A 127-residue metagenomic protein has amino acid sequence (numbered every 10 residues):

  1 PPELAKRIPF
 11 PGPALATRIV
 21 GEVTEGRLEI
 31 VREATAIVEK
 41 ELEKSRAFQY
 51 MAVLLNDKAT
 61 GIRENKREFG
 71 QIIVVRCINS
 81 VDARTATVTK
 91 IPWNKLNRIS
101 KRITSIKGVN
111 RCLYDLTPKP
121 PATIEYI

Functional and structural regions predicted by a protein language model:
P1-I127: ATP/NTP-dependent adenylation/nucleotidyl-transfer catalytic domains that generate, transfer, or process NMP-activated
